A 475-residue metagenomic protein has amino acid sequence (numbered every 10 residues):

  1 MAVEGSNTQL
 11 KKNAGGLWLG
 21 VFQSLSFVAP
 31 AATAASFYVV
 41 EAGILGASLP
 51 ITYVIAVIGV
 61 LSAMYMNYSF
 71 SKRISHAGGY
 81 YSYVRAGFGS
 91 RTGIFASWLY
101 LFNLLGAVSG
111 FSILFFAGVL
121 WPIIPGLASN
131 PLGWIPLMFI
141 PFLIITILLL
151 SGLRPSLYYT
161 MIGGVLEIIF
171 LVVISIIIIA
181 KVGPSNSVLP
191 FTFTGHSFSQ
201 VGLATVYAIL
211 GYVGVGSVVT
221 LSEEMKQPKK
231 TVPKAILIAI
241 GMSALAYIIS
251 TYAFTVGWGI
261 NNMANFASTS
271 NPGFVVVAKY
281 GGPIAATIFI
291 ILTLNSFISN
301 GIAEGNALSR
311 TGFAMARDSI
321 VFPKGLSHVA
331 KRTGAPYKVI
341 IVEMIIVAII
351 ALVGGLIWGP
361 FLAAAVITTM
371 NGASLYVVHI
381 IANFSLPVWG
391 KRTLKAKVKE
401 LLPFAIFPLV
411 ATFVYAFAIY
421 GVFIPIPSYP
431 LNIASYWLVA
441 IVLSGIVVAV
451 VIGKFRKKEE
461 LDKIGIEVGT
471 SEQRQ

Functional and structural regions predicted by a protein language model:
M1-S48, V60-Y65, G453-Q475: Membrane-interface "cap" regions at the ends of multi-pass membrane proteins
S6-N13, P50, G126-G133, Y158-I290 (+2 more regions): Helix-loop-helix junctions that connect adjacent transmembrane segments in multi-pass membrane transporters
G15, T33-P131, A239-M242, I248 (+1 more regions): Extracellular loop-to-transmembrane helix junctions
F27-A29, A180, A365-V366, M370-V378 (+1 more regions): A generic transmembrane alpha-helix motif of multi-pass inner-membrane proteins
S82-R85, S112-P136, F170, M225-P228 (+3 more regions): Helix-loop-helix connectors at the membrane interface of multi-pass transporters/channels
S82-V84, G89, W121-G126, G241-I302 (+1 more regions): TM-loop-TM module centered on a large, flexible mid-protein loop between adjacent transmembrane helices in multi-pass
V119, G133-V182, I236-I240, S374-I381 (+3 more regions): Membrane-interface loop-to-helix entry segments
Y159, G195, K324-T333, Y376-P430: C-terminal membrane-solvent junction of multi-pass transporters and transport-like membrane proteins
